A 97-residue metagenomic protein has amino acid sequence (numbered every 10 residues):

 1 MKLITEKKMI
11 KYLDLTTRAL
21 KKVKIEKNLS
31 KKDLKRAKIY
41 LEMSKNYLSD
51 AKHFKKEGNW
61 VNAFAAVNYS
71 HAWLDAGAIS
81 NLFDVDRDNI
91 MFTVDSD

Functional and structural regions predicted by a protein language model:
M1-D97: Long, charged/polar, soluble alpha-helical segments
